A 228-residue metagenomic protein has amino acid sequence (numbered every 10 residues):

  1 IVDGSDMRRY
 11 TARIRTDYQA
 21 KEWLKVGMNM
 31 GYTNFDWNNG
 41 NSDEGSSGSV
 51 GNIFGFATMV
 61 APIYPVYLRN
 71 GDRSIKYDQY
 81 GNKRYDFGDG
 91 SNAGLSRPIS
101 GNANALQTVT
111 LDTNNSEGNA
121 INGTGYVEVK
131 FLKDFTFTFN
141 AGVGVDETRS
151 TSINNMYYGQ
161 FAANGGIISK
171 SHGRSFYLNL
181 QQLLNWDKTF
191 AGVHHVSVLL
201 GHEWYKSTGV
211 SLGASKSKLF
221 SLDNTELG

Functional and structural regions predicted by a protein language model:
V2, D17-A120, T138-G228: Surface-exposed loop/interface segments of Gram-negative outer-membrane beta-barrel transport/assembly proteins
M7-R13: Transmembrane beta-barrel architecture of outer membranes
G123: A cytosolic small-molecule/anion-sensing beta-strand core signal
K130: Functionally critical loop-and-helix segments that line ligand-binding/catalytic clefts of soluble enzyme domains
F135: An active-site-proximal structural segment forming one wall of the substrate-binding cleft that immediately precedes
